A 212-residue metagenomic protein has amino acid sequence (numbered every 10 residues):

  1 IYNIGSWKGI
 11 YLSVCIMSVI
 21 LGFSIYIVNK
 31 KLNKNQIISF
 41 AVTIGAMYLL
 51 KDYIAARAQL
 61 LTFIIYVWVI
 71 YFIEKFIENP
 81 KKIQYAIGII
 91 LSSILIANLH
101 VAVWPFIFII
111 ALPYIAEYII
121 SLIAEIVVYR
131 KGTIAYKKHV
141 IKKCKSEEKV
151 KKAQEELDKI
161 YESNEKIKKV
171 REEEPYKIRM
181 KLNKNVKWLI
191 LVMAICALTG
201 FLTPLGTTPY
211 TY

Functional and structural regions predicted by a protein language model:
I1-S13: Juxtamembrane segments of multi-pass membrane glycosylation machinery that transfer sugars from lipid-linked donors
K8, V101-I167, E172-Y212: Transmembrane catalytic cores of multi-pass membrane glycosyltransferases and polysaccharide-assembly enzymes
L12-L32: Transmembrane-helix motifs of polytopic, lipid-linked glycan transferases
S13-I20, L60-W68, I107-A111: Membrane-embedded alpha-helical segments of multi-pass membrane proteins, especially the transmembrane helices
I25-Y48: Transmembrane-helix signature of polytopic, membrane-embedded enzymes that assemble or transfer cell-envelope glycans
A46-L50, Y85-A102, F106, I110-A111 (+1 more regions): Membrane-interface alpha helices of multi-pass inner-membrane proteins
Y53-L61: Short acidic/glycine- and proline-prone juxtamembrane loop motifs at membrane-interface regions of multi-pass membrane
V69-A86, Y118: Membrane-interface transmembrane helices that cradle and orient dolichyl/undecaprenyl
